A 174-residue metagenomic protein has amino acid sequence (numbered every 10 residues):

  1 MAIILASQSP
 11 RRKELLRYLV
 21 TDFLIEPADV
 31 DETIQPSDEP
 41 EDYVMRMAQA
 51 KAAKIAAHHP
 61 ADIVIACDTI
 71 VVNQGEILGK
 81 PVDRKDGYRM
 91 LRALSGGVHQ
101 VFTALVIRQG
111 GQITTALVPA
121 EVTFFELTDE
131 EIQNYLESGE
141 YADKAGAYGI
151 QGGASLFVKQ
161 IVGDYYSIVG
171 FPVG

Functional and structural regions predicted by a protein language model:
M1-T21: N-terminal beta1-alpha1 ligand-phosphate binding loop
I3-I4, E39-G174: Anionic-ligand binding patches
Q8, A28, G110: Cofactor-binding loop segments of dinucleotide-utilizing enzymes, especially the Rossmann-like FAD- and NAD(P)+-binding
F23-L24, K144: A local structural micro-motif
L24-T33: A short beta-strand-loop structural module common to alpha/beta enzyme folds
I34-D38: A short, surface-exposed loop/turn module that caps and links secondary-structure elements
